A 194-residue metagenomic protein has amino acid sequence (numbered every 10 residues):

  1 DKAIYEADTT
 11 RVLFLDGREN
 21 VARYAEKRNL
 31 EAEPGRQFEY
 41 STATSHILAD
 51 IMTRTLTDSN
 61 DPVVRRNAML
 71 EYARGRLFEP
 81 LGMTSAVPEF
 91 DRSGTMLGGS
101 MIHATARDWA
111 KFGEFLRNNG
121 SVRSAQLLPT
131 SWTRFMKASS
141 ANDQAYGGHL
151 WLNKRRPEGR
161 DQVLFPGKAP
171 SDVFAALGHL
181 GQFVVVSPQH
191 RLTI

Functional and structural regions predicted by a protein language model:
D1-M83, A106-A110, E114-N118: Active-site-adjacent helix/loop patches that line small-molecule binding or acyl-intermediate pockets
K2-A3, R36-F38, S100, G120 (+2 more regions): Flexible, active-site-adjacent loop/turn segments at secondary-structure boundaries
E19, M83-F90, R134-T193: Active-site Gly/Thr loop motif
A32-S41, M96-H103, A176-Q182: Solvent-exposed loop and edge beta-strand segments that line ligand/cofactor-binding and catalytic clefts
T44, A73, G98, T105-D108 (+4 more regions): Residues that flank catalytic or metal-binding motifs in active/ligand-binding sites
S45, S93-M96, L116-G120, R156-P157 (+1 more regions): Solvent-exposed loop/turn segments at secondary-structure junctions within structured extracellular/periplasmic domains
Y72-R74, F78-A138: Active-site-proximal binding-pocket segments
